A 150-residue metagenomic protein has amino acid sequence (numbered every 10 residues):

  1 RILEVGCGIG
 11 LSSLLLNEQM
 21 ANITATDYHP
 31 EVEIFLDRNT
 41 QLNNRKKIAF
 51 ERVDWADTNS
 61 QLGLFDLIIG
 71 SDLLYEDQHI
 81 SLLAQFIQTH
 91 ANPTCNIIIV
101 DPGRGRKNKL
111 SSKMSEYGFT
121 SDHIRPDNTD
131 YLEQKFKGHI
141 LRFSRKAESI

Functional and structural regions predicted by a protein language model:
R1-I150: S-adenosylmethionine-dependent methyltransferases
